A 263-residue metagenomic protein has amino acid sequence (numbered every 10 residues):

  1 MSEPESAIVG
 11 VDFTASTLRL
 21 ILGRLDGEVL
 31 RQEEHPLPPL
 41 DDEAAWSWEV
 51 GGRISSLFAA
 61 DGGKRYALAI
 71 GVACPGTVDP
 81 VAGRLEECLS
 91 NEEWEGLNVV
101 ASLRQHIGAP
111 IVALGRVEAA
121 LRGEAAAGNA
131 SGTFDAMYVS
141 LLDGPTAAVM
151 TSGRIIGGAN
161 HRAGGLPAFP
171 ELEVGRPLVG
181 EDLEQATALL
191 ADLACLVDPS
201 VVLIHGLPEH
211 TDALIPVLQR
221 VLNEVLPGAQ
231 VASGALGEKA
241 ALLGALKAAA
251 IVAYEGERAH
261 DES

Functional and structural regions predicted by a protein language model:
M1-Y66, I107-G108, A127, I155 (+1 more regions): ATP-binding/phosphotransfer module of carbohydrate and carboxylate kinases, centering on a glycine-rich
V11, L25, A69-A73, T77-E173 (+1 more regions): Phosphate-binding/catalytic loop of phosphoryl-transfer enzymes
